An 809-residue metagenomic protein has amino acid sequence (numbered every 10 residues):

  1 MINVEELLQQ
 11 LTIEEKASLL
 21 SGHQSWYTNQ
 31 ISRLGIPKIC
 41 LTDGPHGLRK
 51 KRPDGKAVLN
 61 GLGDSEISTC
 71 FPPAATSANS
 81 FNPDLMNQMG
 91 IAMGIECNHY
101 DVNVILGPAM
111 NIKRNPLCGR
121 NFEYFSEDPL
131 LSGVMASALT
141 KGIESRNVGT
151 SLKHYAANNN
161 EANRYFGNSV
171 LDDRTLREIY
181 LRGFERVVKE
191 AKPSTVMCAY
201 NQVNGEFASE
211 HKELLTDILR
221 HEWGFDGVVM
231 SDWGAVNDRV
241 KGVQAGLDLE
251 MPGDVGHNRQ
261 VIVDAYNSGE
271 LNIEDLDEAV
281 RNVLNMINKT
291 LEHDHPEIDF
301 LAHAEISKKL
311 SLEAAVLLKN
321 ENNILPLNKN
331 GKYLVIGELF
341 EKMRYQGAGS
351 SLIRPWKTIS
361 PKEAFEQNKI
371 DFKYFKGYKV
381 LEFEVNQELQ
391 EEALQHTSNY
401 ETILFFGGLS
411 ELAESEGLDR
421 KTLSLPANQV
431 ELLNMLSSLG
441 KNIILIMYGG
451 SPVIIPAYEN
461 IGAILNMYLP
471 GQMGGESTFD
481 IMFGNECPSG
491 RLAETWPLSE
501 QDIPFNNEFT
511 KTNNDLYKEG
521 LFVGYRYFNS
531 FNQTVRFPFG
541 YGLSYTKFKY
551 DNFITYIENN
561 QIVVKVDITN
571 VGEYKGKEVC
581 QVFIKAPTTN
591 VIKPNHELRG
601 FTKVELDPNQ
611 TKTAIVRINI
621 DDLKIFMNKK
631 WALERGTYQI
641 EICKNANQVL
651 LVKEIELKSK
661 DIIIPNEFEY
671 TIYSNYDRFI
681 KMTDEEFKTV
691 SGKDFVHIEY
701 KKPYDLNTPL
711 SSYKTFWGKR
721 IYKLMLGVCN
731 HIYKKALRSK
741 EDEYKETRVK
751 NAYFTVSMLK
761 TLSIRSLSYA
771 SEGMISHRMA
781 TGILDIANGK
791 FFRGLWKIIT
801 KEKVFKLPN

Functional and structural regions predicted by a protein language model:
M1-K624, T637-I642, A646, T671 (+2 more regions): Glycoside hydrolase catalytic-domain context in secreted enzymes
I620-P665: Terminal connector regions
K653-I721: Charged, amphipathic alpha-helical linkers/stalks
L706-S757, T761, R765: Long, charged, low-complexity terminal extensions
